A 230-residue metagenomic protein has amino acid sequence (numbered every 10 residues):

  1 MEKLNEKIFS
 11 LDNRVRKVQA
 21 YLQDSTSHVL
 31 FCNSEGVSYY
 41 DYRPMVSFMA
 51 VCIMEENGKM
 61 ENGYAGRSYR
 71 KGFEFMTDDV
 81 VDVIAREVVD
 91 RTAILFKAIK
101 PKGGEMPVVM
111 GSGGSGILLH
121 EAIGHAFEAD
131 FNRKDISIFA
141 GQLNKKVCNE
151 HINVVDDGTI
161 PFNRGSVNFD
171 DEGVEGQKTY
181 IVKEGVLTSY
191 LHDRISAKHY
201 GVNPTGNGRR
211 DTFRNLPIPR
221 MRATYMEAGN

Functional and structural regions predicted by a protein language model:
M1-N230: N-terminal small-residue-enriched
